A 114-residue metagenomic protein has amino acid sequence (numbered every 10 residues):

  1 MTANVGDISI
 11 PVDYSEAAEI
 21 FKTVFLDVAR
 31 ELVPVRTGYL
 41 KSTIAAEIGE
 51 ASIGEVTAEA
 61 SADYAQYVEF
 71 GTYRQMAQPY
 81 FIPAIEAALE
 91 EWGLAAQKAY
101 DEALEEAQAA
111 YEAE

Functional and structural regions predicted by a protein language model:
M1-E114: Short, Lys/Arg-rich flexible segments
